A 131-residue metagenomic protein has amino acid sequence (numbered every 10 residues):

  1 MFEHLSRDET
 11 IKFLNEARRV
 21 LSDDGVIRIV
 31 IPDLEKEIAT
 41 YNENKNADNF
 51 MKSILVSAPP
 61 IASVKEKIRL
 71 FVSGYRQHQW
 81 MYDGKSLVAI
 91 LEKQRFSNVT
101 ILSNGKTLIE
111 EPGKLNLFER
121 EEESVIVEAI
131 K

Functional and structural regions predicted by a protein language model:
F2-E3: Catalytic acidic motif of RecA-like/P-loop NTPases
R7-I130: S-adenosyl-L-methionine-dependent methyltransferase catalytic module, highlighting the catalytic core
